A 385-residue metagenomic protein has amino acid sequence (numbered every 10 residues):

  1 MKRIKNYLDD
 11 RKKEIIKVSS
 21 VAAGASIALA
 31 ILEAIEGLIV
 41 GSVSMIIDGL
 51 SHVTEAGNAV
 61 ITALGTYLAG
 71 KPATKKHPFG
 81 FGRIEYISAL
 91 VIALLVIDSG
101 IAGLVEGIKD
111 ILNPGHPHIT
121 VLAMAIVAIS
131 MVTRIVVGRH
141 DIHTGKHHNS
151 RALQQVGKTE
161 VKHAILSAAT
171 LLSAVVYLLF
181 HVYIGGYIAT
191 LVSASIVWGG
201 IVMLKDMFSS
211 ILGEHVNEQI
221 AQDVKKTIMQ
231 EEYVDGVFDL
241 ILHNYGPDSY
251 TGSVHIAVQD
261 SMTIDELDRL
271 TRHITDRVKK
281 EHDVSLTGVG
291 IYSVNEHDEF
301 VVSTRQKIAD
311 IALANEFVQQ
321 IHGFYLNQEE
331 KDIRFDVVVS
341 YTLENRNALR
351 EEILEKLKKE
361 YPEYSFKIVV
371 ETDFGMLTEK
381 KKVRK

Functional and structural regions predicted by a protein language model:
K2-A22, S44-L50, T54-K385: Alpha-helical transmembrane segments and adjacent TM-loop junctions that form the membrane-embedded core of multi-pass
V21-L32: The first (N-terminal) embedded transmembrane alpha-helix
A34-D48: Short, hydrophobic transmembrane alpha-helix segments
